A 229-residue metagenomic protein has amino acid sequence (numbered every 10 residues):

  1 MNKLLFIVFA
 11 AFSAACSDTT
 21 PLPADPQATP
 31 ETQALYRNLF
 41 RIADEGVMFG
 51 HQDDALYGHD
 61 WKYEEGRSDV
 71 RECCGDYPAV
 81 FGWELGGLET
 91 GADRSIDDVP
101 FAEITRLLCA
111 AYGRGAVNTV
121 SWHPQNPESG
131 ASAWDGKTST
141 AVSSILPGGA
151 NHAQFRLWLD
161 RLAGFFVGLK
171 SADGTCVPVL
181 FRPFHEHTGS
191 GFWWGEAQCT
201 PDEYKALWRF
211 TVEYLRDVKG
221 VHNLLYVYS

Functional and structural regions predicted by a protein language model:
M1-I7: Sec-dependent signal peptide recognition, specifically the positively charged N-region followed immediately by
A10-A11: Short, linear, compositionally biased motifs with a strong N-terminal bias
A14-A15: C-terminal motif of bacterial Sec signal peptides marking the signal peptidase cleavage site
D18-V80, G86, R94-D98: N-terminal module-boundary/linker segments of secreted carbohydrate-active enzymes
A34, W61-V70, A102-R106, L162-F165 (+1 more regions): Alpha-helical scaffolding within the catalytic cores of extracellular/periplasmic polymer-degrading hydrolases
V47-H51, A79-W83, N118-V120, V179-P183 (+1 more regions): Hydrophobic faces of well-ordered beta-strands that scaffold small-molecule active sites in alpha/beta enzyme cores
E64-R67, R71-C73, K205-S229: Surface-exposed substrate-engagement region within the catalytic domains of secreted or surface-exposed extracellular
G86, T90-F210, D217, V221: Substrate-binding cleft of extracellular glycoside hydrolase catalytic domains
